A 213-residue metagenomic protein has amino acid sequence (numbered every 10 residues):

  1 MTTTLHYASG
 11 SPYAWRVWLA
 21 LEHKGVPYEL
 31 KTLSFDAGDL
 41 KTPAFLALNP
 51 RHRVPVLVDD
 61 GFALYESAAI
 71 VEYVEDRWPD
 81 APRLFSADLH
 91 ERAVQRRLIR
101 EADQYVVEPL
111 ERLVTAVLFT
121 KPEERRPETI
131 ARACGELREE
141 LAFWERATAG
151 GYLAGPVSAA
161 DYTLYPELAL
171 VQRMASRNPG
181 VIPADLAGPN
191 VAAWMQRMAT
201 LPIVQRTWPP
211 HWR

Functional and structural regions predicted by a protein language model:
M1-A131, Y152: GST-like domain detector, emphasizing the conserved glutathione-binding G-site in the N-terminal thioredoxin-like
L98, A102-R197: GST-like fold's C-terminal all-alpha helical module
L201-P202: A late-sequence structural motif
R206-R213: Terminal-tail/helix-coil boundary detector
